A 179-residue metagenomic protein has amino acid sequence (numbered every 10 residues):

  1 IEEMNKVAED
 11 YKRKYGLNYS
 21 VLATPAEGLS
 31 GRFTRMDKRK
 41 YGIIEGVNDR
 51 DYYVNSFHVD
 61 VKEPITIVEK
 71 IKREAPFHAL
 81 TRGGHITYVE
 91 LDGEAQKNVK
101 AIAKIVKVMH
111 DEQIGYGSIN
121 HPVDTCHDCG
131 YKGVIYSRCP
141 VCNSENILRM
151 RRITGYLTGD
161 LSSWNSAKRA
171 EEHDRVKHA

Functional and structural regions predicted by a protein language model:
I1-A179: Long, C-terminal-biased catalytic regions of enzyme "large/alpha" subunits
